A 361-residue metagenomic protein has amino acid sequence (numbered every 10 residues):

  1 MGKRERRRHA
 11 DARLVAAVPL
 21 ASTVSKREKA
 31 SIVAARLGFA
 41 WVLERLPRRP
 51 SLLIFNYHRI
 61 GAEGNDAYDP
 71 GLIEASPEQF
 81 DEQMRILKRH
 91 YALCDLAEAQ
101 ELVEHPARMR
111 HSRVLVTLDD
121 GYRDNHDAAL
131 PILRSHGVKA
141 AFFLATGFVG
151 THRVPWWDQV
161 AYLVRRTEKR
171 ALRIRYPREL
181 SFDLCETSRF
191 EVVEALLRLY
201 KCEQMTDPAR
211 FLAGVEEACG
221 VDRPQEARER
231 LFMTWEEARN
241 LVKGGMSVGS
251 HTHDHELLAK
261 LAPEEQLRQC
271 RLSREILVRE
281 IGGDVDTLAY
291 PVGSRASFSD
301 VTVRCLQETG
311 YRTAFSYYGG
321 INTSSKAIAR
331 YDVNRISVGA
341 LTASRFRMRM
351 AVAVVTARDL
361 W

Functional and structural regions predicted by a protein language model:
R8-T117, D124, P155-I174, E179-F182 (+3 more regions): C-terminal active-site subregion of NodB/CE4 polysaccharide deacetylases
G61-A62, V149, S250-L257: Conserved radical SAM core fold
Q83, A129, T234-E237, T302: Residues within well-ordered alpha-helices
M109-R110, T117, Y122, D127-F143 (+4 more regions): CE4/NodB-like, metal-dependent polysaccharide N-deacetylase domain that modifies extracellular/periplasmic N-acetylated
F143-L144, P155, R228, H253 (+1 more regions): Residue-level signal for pocket-adjacent positions within structured domains
T146-T151, G319-G320: Short beta-alpha junction loops
Q159-E236: Extended substrate/RNA-proximal surfaces in nucleic-acid metabolism proteins
